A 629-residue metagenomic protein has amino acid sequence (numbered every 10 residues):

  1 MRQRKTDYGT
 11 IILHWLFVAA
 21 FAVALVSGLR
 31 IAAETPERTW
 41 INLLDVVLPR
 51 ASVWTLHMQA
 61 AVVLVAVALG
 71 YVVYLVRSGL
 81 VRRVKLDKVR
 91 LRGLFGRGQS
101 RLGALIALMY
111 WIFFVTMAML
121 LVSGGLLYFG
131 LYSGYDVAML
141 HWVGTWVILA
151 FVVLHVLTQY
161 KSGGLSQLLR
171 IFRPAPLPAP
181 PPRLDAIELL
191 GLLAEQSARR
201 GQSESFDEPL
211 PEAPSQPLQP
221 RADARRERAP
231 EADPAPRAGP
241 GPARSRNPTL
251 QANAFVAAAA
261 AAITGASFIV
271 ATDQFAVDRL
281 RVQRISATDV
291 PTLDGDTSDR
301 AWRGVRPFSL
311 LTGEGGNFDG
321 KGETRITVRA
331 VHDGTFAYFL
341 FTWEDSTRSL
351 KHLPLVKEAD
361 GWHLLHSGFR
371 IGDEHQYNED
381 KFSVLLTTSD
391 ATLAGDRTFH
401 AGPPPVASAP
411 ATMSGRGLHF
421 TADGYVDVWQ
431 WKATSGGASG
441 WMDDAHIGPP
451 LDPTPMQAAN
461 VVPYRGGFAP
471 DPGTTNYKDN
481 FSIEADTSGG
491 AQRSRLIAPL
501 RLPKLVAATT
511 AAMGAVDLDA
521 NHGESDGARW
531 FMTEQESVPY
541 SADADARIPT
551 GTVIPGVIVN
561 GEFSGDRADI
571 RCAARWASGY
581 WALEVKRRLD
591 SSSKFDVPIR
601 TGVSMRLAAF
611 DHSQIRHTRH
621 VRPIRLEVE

Functional and structural regions predicted by a protein language model:
M1-A276: Membrane-embedded alpha-helical bundles that constitute the cytochrome b-like, heme-associated redox core of multi-pass
D233-L250, F268-D296, V356-T550, S592-E629: Acidic/polar low-complexity flexible segments
R284-T312, I326: Mature N-terminal segment immediately following signal peptide/propeptide cleavage in secreted/periplasmic
G295, F336-W343, W581-L589: Short, well-ordered beta-strand segments enriched in hydrophobic/aromatic residues
G316-N317, I326-R329, I570-W576: Beta-strand-rich interaction surfaces with strong enrichment in secreted/lumenal proteins
G322-V328, F336-A337, R348, P598-R600: N-terminal onset of structured domains
H332, W343-D345, P354-L355, T388-D390 (+1 more regions): A mature extracytoplasmic/lumenal domain signature
P555-S593: Acidic, glycine-rich flexible loop segments
